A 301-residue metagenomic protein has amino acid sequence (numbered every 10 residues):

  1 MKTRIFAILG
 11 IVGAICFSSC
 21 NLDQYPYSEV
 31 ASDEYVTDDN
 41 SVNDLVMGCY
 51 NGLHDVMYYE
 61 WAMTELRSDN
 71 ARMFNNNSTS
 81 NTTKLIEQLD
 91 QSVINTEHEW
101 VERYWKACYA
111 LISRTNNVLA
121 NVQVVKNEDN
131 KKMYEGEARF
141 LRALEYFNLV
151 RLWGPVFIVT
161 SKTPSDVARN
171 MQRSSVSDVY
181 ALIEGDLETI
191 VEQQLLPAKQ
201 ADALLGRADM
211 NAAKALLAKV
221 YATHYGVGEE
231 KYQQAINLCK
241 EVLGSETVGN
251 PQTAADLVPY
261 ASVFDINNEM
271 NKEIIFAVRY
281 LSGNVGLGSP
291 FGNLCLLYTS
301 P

Functional and structural regions predicted by a protein language model:
M1-A7: Bacterial N-terminal signal peptides that target proteins for export
F17-S19: C-terminal motif of bacterial Sec signal peptides marking the signal peptidase cleavage site
N21-N81, Y180, E188-E192, R207-S300: An aromatic- and glycine-enriched ligand-binding surface/loop that stacks and positions planar moieties
Y25, V150-S161, E229-Q233: Short, well-structured active-site flanking segments
S28-S32, V93-I94, T160-A168: Short linear capping/connector segments at secondary-structure termini
D39, N43-D55, N81-W153, R169-D178 (+1 more regions): Conserved, well-structured interaction surfaces
E145-V156, L217-V227: Extended, well-ordered alpha-helical segments in internal regulatory regions
L149, P155, V159, A203-A212: Aromatic-lined, polymer-binding surfaces characteristic of secreted/periplasmic polysaccharide-degrading enzymes
